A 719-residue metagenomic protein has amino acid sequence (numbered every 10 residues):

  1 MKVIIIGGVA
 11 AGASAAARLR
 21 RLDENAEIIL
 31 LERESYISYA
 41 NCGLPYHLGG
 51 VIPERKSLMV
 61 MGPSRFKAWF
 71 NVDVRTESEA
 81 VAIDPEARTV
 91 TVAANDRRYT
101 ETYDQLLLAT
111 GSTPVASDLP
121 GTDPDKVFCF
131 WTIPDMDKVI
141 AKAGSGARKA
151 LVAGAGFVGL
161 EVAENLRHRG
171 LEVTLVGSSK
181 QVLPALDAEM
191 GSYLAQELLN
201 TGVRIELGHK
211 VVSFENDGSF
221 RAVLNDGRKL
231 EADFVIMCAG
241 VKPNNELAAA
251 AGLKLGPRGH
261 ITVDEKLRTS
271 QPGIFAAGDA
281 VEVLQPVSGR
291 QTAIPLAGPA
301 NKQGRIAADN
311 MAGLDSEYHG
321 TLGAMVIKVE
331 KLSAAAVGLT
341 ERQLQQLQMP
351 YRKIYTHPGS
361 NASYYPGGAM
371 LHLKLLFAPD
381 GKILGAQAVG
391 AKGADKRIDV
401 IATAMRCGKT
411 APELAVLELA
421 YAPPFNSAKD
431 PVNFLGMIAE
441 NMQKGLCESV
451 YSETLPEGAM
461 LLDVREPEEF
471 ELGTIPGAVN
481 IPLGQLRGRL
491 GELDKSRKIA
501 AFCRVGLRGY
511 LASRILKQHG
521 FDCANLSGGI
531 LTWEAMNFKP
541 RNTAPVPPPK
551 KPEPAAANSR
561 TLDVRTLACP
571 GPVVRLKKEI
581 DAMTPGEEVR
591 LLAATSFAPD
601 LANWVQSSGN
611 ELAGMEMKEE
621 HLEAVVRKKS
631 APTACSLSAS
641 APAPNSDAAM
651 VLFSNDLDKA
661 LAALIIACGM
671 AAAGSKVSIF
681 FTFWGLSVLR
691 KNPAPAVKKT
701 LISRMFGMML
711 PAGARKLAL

Functional and structural regions predicted by a protein language model:
M1, A280-K392, P423-S427, P431-A459: Mid-to-C-terminal Rossmann-like scaffold of FAD/NAD(P)H-dependent oxidoreductases
M1-D73, V115, A163-L186, A324 (+3 more regions): Beta1-alpha1 glycine-rich phosphate/pyrophosphate-binding loop at the start of Rossmann-like nucleotide-binding domains
N25-E27, R75-A94, E101, H168-V263: A Rossmann-like FAD-binding core segment of flavoenzymes
G43-R75, A188-V211, L339, T543-A555 (+1 more regions): N-terminal glycine-rich dinucleotide-binding loop that anchors FAD/FMN and/or NAD(P) in oxidoreductases
M59, K149-A150, F157-S213, I294-A300 (+3 more regions): Rossmann-like dinucleotide-binding cores of NAD(P)H-dependent redox enzymes
L108-R169, R204, V263-E265, V479-L483 (+2 more regions): Glycine-rich dinucleotide-binding loop and its adjacent helix/turn
D123-G146, G218-R221, R228-D309, V400 (+2 more regions): FAD-site-proximal beta/loop scaffold in flavoenzymes
P412-M460, P467-A500, R504-L567, R575-K578 (+1 more regions): Rhodanese-like catalytic fold shared by cysteine-dependent sulfurtransferases and DSP/PTP-type phosphatases
